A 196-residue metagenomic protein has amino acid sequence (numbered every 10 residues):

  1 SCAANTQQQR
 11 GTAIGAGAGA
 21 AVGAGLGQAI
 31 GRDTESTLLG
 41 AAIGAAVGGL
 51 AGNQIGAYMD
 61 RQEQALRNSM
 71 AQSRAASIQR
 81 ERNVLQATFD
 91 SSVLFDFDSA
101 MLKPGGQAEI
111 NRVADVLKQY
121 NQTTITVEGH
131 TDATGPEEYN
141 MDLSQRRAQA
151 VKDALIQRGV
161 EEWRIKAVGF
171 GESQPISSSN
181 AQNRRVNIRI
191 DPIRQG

Functional and structural regions predicted by a protein language model:
A3-Q64: Short, low-complexity, glycine-enriched hydrophobic/amphipathic alpha-helices that associate with lipid bilayers
G23, G27, I43, E63 (+6 more regions): Extracytoplasmic/secreted envelope proteins and their assembly/folding machinery, especially bacterial periplasmic
L26-G27, V47, A51-G56, A71 (+3 more regions): Sec-exported extracytoplasmic/periplasmic mature domains
G52-I55, L94-K103, E137-N140: Second-shell loop/turn segments in exported
D60-Q86: Amphipathic, membrane-active segments
A71, L94-G129, I156, I188-G196: Periplasmic peptidoglycan-binding/anchoring modules of Gram-negative envelope and division proteins
R74, E81-L85, F89-S91, D98 (+3 more regions): Envelope-exposed proteins and targeting segments
E128-G196: Periplasmic OmpA-like peptidoglycan-binding domain that tethers envelope proteins to the cell wall
